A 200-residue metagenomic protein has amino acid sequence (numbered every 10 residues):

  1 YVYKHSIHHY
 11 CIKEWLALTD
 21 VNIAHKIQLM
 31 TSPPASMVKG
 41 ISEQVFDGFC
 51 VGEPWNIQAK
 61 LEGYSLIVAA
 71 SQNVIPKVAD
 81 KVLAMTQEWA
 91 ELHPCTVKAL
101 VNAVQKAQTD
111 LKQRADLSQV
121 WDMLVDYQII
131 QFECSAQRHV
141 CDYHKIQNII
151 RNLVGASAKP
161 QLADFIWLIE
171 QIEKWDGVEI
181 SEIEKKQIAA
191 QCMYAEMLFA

Functional and structural regions predicted by a protein language model:
Y1-I7, Q72-V74, Q87-A90: Short coil/turn segments
Y1-L61, I166: Bilobed "Venus flytrap"/periplasmic-binding protein-like clamshell domains and structurally analogous long
Q58-Q72: Ligand-binding "clamshell"
K77-V78, Q119: Short gly/pro-enriched beta-turn/loop segments at secondary-structure junctions
V78-T96: A bilobed periplasmic-binding-protein/Venus flytrap-type ligand-binding module shared by bacterial periplasmic
P94-C192: Secondary-structure end/capping motifs
A195-A200: C-terminal non-catalytic accessory extensions
